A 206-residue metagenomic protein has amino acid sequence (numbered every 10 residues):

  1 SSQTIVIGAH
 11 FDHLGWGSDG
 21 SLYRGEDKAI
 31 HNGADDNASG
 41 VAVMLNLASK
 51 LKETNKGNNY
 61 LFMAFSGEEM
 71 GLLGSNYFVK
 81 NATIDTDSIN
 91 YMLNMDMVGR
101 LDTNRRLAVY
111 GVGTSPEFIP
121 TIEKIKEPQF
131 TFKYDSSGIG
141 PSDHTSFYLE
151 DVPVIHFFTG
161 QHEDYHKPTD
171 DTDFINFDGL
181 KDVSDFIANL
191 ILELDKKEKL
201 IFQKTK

Functional and structural regions predicted by a protein language model:
S1-M63, Y77, T83: Catalytic-core environment of secreted peptidases
G8, V41, L45-A48, L72-V79 (+4 more regions): Extracytoplasmic/secreted envelope proteins and their assembly/folding machinery, especially bacterial periplasmic
L14-G17, N46-T54, N81, D85 (+3 more regions): Structured segments of extracytoplasmic/periplasmic soluble domains in secreted or envelope-associated proteins
L14-G20, L101-T103, E163-K167: Short acidic/His/Gly/Ser-rich catalytic and metal-binding motifs that mark active-site loops of diverse hydrolases
H31-A42, T54, E69-L73, V112-P116 (+2 more regions): Soluble non-cytosolic domains of exported or imported proteins
A42-L45, S49, E53, E163-T205: His/Asp/Glu-rich mid-to-C-terminal helical/loop segments that flank catalytic regions of hydrolases
G57-F65, M92-M95, L194-K206: Acidic/histidine-enriched alpha-helical segments
F65-H162, N176: Metal-dependent peptidase/peptidase-like ectodomains
